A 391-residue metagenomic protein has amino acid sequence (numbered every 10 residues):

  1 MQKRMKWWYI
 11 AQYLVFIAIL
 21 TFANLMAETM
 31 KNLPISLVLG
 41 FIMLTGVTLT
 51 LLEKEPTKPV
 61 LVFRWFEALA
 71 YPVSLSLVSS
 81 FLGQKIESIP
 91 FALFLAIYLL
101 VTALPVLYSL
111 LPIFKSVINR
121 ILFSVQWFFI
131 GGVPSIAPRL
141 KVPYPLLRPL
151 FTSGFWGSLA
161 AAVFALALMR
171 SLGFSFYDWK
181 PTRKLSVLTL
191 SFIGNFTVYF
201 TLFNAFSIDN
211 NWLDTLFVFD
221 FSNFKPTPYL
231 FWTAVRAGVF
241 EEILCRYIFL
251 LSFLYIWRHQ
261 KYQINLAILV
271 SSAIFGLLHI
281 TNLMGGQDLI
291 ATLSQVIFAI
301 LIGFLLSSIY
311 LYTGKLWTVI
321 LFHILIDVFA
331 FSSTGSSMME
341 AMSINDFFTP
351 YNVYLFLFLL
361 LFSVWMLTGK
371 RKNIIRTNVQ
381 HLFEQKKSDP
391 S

Functional and structural regions predicted by a protein language model:
K3, L51-P59, L111-F114, S171-F176 (+1 more regions): Membrane-interface capping segments at transmembrane-helix boundaries
R4-F22, L39-T45, R64-V78, V101-T102 (+4 more regions): Alpha-helical transmembrane segments
R4-K6, F16-M30, W317-S391: C-terminal membrane module of polytopic membrane proteins
W8-I10, K31-T45, S88-T102, P149-A162 (+3 more regions): Alpha-helical transmembrane segments of polytopic membrane proteins
F22-M30, L82-I89, L93-A96, L104-V125 (+3 more regions): Juxtamembrane helix-loop-helix connectors linking adjacent transmembrane helices in multi-pass membrane enzymes
M43-V62, S79, A103-L111, A165-R170 (+1 more regions): Canonical alpha-helical transmembrane segments
F240-V270, L311-K315: Membrane-interface helix/loop boundary segments of multi-pass membrane proteins
I264-L283: Small-polar-interrupted transmembrane alpha-helices in polytopic inner-membrane proteins
